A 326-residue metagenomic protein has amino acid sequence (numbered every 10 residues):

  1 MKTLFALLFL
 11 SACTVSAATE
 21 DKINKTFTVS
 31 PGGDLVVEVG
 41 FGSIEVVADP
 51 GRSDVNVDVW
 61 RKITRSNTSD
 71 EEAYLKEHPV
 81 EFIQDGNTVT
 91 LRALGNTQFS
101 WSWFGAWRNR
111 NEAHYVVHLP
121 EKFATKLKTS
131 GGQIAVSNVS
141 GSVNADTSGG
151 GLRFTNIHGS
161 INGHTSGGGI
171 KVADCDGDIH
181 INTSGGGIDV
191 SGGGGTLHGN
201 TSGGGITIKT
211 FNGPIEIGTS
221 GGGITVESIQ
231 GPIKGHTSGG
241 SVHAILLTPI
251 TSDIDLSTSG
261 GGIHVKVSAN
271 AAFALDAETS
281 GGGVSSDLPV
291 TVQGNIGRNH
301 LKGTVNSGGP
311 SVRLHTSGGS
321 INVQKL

Functional and structural regions predicted by a protein language model:
M1-L326: Intrinsically disordered, low-complexity terminal regions
